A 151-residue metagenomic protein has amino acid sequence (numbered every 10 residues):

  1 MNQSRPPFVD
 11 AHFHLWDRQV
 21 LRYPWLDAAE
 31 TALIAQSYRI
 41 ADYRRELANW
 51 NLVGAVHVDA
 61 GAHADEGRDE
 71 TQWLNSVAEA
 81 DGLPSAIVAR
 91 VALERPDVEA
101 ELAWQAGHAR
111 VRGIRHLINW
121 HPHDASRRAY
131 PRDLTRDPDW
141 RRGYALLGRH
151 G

Functional and structural regions predicted by a protein language model:
M1-S76: An N-terminally biased module of ancient metal coordination in phosphate/nucleic-acid-related enzymes
R68-G151: Active-site gating/metal-coordination segments in enzymes
